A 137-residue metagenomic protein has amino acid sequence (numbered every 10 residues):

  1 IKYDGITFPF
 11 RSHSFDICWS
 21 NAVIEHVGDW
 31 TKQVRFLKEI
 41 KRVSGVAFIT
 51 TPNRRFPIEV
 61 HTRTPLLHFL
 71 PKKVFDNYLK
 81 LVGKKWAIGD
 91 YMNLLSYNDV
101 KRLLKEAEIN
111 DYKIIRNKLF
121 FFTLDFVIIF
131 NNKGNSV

Functional and structural regions predicted by a protein language model:
I1-P57, I128-K133: Conserved SAM-binding loop
H26, H61-P65, Y91: Histidine-centered active-site/metal-ligand motif
V46-V74: Conserved class I S-adenosyl-L-methionine
K80-D90: Short glycine/proline- and acidic residue-enriched helix-loop micro-motifs that form flexible lids or anion-recognition
I88-E108: Short alpha-helix
M92, F121-I129: Short hydrophobic/aromatic beta-strand or adjacent loop that forms the aromatic wall/cage of a ligand/substrate-binding
I109-L119: Conserved S-adenosyl-L-methionine
N135-V137: Flexible, glycine-/basic-rich loop-and-beta segments that form/coincide with the SAM-dependent methyltransferase
